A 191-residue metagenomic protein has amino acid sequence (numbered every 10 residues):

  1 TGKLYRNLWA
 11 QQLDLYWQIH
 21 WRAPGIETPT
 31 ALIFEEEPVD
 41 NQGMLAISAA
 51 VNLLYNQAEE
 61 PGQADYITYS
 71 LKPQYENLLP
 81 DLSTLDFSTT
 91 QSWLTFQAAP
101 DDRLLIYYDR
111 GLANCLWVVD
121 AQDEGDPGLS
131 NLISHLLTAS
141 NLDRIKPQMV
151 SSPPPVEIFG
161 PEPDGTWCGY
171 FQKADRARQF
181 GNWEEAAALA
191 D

Functional and structural regions predicted by a protein language model:
T1-R22: Hydrophobic alpha-helical transmembrane segments in integral membrane proteins
H20-P29, I33-D191: C-terminal luminal/periplasmic domains and tails of membrane-associated envelope-modifying transferases
